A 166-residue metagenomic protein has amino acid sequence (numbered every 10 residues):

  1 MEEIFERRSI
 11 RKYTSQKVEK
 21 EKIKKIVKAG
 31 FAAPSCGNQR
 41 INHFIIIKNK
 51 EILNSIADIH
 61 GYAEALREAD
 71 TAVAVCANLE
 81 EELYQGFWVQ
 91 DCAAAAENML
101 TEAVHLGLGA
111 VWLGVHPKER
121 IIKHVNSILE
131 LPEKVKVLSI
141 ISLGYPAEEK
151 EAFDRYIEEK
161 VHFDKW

Functional and structural regions predicted by a protein language model:
M1-W166: Acidic, surface-exposed loops and disordered segments
